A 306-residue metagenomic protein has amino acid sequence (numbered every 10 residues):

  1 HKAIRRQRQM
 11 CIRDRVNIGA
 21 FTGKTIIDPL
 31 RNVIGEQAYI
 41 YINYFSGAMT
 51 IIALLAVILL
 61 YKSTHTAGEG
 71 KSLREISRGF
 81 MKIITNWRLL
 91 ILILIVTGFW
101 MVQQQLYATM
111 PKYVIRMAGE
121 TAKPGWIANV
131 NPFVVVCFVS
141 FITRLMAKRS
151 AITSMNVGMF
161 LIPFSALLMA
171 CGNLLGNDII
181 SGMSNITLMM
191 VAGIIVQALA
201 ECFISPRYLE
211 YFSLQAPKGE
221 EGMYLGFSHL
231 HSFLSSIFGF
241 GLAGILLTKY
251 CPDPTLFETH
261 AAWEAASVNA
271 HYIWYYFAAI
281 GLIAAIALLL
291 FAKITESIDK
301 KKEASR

Functional and structural regions predicted by a protein language model:
H1-R8, I12: Single conserved hydrophobic/aromatic residue that forms the stacking wall/gate of nucleotide- or nucleobase-binding
G23, W87-G125: Extracytoplasmic gate region of multi-pass secondary transporters
R31, C137-V157: Helix-to-loop junctions at the C-terminal end of transmembrane segments in multipass secondary transporters
I40-L59, S267-L290: Symmetry-related core transmembrane helices of the 12-TM Major Facilitator Superfamily/SLC fold
Y41, I115-V134, V157, L188-V191 (+1 more regions): Loop-to-transmembrane helix entry
H65-L92: Juxtamembrane intracellular "pre-TM" segments in multi-pass secondary transporters
F160-G182: C-terminal ends and interior cores of transmembrane alpha-helices in multi-pass membrane transporters/permeases
I180-I204: Hydrophobic core of transmembrane alpha-helices in multi-pass small-molecule transporters, especially MFS/SLC-type
